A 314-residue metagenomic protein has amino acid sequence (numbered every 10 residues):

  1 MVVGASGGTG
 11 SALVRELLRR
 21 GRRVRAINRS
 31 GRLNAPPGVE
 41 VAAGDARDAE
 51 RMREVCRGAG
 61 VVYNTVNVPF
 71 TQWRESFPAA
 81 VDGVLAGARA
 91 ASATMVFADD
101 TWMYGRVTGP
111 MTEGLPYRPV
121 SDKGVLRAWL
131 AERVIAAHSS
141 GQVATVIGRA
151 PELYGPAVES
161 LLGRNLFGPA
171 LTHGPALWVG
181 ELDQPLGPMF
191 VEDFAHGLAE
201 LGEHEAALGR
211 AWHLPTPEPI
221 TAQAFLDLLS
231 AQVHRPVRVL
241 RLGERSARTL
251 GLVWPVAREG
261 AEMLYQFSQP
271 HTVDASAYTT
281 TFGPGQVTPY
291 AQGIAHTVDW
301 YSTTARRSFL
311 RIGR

Functional and structural regions predicted by a protein language model:
M1-R20: N-terminal Rossmann NAD(P)H-binding glycine-rich loop of SDR-like oxidoreductase domains
G7, A195-G260, A275, T280-T281 (+1 more regions): Mid/C-terminal beta-alpha module of Rossmann-like enzyme folds, strongest in SDR-family dehydrogenases/epimerases
R23, D82-W129, V146: Conserved Rossmann-fold NAD(P)-dependent oxidoreductase catalytic core, especially the SDR/UDP-sugar
S30-A91: NAD(P)H-binding glycine-rich loop region in Rossmannoid oxidoreductase-like domains and their noncatalytic homologs
R74-P78, G109, V120-E132, E152 (+5 more regions): Short-chain dehydrogenase/reductase
D100, E132-A157: Conserved beta-loop-beta element that borders a ligand/cofactor-binding pocket
S140, P151-P185, L229: NAD(P)-dependent short-chain dehydrogenase/reductase
V158-N165, V179-G202, G209-H213: Substrate-positioning beta->alpha
